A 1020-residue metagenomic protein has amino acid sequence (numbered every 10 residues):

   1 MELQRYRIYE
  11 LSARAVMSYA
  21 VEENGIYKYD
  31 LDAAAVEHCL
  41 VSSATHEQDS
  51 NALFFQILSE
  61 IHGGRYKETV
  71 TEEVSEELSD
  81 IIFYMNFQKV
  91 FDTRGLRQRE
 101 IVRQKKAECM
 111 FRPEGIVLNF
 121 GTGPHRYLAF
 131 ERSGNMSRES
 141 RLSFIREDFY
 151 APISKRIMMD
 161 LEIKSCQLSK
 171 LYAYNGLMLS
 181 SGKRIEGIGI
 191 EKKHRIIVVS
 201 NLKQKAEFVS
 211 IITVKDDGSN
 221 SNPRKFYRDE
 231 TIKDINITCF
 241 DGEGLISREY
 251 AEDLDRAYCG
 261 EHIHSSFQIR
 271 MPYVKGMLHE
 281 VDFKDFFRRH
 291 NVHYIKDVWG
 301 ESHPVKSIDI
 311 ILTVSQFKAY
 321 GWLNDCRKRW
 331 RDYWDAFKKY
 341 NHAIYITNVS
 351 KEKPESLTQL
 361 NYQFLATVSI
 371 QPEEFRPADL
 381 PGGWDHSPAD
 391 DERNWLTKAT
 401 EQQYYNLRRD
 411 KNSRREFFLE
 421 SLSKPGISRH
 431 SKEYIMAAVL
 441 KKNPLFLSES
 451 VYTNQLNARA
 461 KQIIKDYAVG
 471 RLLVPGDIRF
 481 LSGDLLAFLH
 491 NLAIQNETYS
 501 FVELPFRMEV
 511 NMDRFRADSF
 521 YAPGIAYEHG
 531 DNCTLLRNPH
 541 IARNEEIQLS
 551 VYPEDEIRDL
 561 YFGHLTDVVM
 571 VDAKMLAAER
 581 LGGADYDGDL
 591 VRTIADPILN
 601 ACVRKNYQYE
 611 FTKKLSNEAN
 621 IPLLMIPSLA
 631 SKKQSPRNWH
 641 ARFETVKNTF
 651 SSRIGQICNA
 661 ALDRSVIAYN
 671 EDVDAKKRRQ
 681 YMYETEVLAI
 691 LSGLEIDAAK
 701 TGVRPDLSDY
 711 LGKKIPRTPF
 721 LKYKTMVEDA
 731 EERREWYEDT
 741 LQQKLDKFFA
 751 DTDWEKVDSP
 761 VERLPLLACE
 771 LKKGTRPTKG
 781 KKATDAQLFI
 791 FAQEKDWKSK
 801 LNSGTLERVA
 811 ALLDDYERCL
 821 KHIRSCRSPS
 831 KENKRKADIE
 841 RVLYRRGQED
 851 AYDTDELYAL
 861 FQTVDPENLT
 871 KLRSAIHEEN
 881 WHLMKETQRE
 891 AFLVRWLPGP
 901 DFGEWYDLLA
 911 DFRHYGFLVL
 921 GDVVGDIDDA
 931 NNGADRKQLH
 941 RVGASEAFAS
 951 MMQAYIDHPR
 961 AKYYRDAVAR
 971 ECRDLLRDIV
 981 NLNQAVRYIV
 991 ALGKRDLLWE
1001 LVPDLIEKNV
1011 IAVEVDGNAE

Functional and structural regions predicted by a protein language model:
M1-G583, L590, I594-E1020: Beta-strand-enriched accessory nucleic-acid recognition/scaffold domains that flank the catalytic cores of large
